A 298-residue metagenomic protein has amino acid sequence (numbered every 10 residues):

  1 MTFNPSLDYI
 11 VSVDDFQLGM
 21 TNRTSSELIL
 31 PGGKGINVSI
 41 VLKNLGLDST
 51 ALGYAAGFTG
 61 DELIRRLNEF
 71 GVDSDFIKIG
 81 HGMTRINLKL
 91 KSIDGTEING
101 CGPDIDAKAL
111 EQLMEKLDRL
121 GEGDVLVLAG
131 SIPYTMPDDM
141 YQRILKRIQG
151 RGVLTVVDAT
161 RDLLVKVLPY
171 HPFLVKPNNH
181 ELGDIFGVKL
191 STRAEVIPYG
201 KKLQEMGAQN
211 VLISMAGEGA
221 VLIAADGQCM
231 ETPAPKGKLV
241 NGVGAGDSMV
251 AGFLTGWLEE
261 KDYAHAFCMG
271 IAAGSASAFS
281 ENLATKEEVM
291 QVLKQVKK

Functional and structural regions predicted by a protein language model:
M1-G19: Positively charged, low-complexity intrinsically disordered leader regions
R23-M83: Substrate-binding N-lobe of the ribokinase-like
L42, N178, G246: Short, conserved phosphate/pyrophosphate- and ester-handling motifs at nucleotide-, phospho-/glycolipid
K43, Q149, L258: Gly/Ala-rich phosphate-binding loop of Rossmann-like dinucleotide-binding domains, activating on the conserved
L90-E122: Conserved phosphate-binding/catalytic loop of the ribokinase/pfkB sugar-kinase fold
E97-N99, D124-G130, D158, K176-E181: Short beta-strands and strand-loop turn motifs
D138, Q142-D226: Conserved phosphate/ATP/ADP-binding segment of small-molecule kinases
R193-K298: Conserved phosphate-binding/catalytic region of the ribokinase-like
